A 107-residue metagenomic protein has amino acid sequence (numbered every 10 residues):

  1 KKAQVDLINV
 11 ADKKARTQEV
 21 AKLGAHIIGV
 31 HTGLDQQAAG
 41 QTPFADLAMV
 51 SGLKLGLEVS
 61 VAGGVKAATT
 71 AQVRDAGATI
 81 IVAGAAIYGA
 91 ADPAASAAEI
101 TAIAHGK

Functional and structural regions predicted by a protein language model:
K1-G56: Conserved anion-binding
L7-I8, T32-G33, G63-V65, A85-A86: Short secondary-structure boundary segments
K13, Q37, A68-T69, A90: Generic structural signal for helix capping and beta-alpha/helix-loop junctions
T17, L47, T70-A71, A97: Generic hydrophobic/aromatic pocket-lining and core-packing "Φ" positions
A21, R74-D75: Non-catalytic positions within long, well-ordered alpha-helices that form the structural scaffold/packing of enzyme
I27-A38, A76-I100: Glycine-rich phosphate-binding active-site loops on the catalytic face of alpha/beta enzymes
A48-R74, I81: A C-terminal functional module that forms or caps the active site or interfaces directly with catalytic machinery
K54, T101-K107: Structural signal for hydrophobic packing residues in well-ordered secondary-structure cores of soluble enzyme domains
